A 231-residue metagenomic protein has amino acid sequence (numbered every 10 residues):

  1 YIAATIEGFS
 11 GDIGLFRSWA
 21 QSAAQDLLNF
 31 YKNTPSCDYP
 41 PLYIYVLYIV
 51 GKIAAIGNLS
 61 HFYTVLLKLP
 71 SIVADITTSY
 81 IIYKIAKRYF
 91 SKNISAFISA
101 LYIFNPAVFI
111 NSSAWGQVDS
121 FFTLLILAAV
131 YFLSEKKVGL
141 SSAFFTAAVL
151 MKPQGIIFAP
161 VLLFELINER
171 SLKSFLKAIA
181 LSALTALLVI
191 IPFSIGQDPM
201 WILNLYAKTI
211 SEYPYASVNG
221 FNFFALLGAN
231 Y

Functional and structural regions predicted by a protein language model:
Y1-V130, S134, G139, L166-Y231: Primarily membrane-embedded glycan-assembly and transfer machineries that use lipid-linked glycans
S141-F145, Q154-N168: Transmembrane-embedded, aromatic-rich helix segments that form part of the hydrophobic channel/pocket engaging
L150-Q154, L184: Membrane-embedded alpha-helical segments of transport systems, primarily multispan ion/solute transporters
